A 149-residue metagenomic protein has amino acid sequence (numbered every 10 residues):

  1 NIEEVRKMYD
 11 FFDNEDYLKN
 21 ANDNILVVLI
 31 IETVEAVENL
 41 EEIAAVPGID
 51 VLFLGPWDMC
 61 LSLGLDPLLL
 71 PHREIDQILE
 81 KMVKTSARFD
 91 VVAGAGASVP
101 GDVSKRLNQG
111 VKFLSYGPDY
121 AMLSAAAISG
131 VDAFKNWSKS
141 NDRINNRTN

Functional and structural regions predicted by a protein language model:
N1-E4, S62-I78, G117-D119: Glycine-rich tight-turn/loop motif centered on a GG-T
N1-P47, V51, P56-L61, R143 (+1 more regions): Conserved anion-binding
N20-N22, P71-G94, K135-R143: Alpha-helix-loop-beta-strand connector modules within alpha/beta enzyme cores
V28-E32, P71-I75, V92-A97, G117: Catalytic beta/alpha-barrel core
E35-P47, A95-K112: Catalytic cores of alpha/beta
E42, Q77, K81-K84, K105 (+1 more regions): Alpha-helical scaffolding segments of alpha/beta enzyme cores, especially the outer helices of TIM-barrel or partial
L52-L61, V111-G130: Glycine-rich phosphate-binding active-site loops on the catalytic face of alpha/beta enzymes
L107, Y120-I144: C-terminal helical cap(s) of enzyme catalytic domains, especially alpha/beta-barrels
